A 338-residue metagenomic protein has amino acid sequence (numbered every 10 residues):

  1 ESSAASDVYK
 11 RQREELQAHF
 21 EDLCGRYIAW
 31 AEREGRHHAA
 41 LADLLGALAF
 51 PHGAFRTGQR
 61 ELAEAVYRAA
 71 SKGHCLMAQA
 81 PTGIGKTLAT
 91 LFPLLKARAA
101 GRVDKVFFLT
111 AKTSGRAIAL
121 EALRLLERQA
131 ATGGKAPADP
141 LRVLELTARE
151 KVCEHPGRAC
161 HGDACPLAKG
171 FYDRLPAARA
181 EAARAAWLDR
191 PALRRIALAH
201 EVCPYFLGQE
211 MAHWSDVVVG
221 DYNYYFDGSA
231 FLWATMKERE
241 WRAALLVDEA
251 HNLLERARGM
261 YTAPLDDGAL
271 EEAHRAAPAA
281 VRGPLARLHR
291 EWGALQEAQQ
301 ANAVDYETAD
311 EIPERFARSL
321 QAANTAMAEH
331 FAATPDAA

Functional and structural regions predicted by a protein language model:
E1-A5, Y9: Single conserved hydrophobic/aromatic residue that forms the stacking wall/gate of nucleotide- or nucleobase-binding
K10-H38: Interdomain "pre-motor" coupling segment immediately N-terminal to P-loop NTPase/helicase cores
G35-A49, R102-V218, N223-F226, R290-D310 (+1 more regions): A substrate-engagement module of RecA-like helicase motors
G35-Q79: Conserved pre-motif I regulatory segment
Y67-R68, T87-R102, A122-L126: Walker A/P-loop NTP-binding motif
S71-P93: Walker A/P-loop
F206-D216, A230-A243: Short basic/glycine-enriched coil/helix segment immediately N-terminal to the Walker B
H251, E255-E311: Conserved phosphoryl-transfer catalytic core
